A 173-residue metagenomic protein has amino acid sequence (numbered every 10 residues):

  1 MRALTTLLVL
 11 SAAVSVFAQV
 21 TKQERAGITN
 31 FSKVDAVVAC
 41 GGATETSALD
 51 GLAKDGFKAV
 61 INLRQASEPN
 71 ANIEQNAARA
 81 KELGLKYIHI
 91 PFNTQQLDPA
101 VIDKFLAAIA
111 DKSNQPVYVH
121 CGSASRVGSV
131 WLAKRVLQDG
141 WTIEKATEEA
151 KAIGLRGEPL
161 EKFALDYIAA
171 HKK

Functional and structural regions predicted by a protein language model:
M1-T5: Positively charged n-region of N-terminal signal peptides that target proteins for export
F17-V117, L132-K173: Cys-dependent protein tyrosine phosphatase-like superfamily
V117-G128: A phosphate-binding catalytic loop at a beta-strand-loop-alpha-helix junction that coordinates phosphoryl groups
